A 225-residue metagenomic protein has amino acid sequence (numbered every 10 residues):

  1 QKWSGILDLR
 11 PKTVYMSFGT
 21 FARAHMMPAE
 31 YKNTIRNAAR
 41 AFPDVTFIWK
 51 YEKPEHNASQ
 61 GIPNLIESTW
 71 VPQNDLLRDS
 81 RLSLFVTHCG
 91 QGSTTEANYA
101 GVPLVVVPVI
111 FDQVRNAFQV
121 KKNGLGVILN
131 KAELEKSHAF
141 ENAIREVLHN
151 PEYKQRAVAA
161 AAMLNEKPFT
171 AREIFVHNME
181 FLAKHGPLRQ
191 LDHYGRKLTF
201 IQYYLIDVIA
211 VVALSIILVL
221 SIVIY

Functional and structural regions predicted by a protein language model:
Q1-G61, V71: Conserved catalytic-core segment of nucleotide-activated headgroup transferases in glycan assembly
I35, F47, L76, V86 (+4 more regions): Hydrophobic, well-ordered secondary-structure elements that form the walls of internal hydrophobic environments
V45, N64-I66, L82, G126: Short, conserved active-site loop motifs that form the nucleotide-linked donor/cofactor pocket
E55-N64, L77, E96-A97: Short loop/helix-cap segments at secondary-structure boundaries that form the rim of catalytic
T69-A117: A donor-sugar binding/catalytic signature common to diverse glycosyltransferases and related nucleotide-sugar
F111-A143, A171: Change "using UDP/GDP/dTDP sugars" to "using nucleotide sugars
S137-Y225: C-terminal amphipathic helix plus adjacent low-complexity, charged tail appended to glycosyltransferase catalytic
